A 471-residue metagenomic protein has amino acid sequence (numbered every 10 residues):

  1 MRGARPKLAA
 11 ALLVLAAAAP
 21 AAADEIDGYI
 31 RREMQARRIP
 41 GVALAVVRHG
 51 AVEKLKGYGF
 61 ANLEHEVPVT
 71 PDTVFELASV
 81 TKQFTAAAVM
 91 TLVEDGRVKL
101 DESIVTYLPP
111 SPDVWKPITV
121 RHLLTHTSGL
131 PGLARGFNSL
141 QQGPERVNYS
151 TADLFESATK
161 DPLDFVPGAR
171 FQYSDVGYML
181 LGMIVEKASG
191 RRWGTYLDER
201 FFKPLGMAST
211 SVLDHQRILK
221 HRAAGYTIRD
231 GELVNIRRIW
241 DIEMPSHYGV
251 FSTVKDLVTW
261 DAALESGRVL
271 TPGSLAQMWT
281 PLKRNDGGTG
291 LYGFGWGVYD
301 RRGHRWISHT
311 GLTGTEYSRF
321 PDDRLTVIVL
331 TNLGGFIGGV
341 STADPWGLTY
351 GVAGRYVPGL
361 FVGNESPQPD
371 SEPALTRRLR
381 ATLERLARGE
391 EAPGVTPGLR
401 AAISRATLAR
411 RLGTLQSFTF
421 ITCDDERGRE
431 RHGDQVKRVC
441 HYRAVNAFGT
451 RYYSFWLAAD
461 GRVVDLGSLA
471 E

Functional and structural regions predicted by a protein language model:
M1-A9: Bacterial N-terminal signal peptides that target proteins for export
A16-A18: N-terminal signal peptide c-region/cleavage motif recognized by signal peptidases
A22-K56, E186-R191, T195-E199, K203 (+5 more regions): Catalytic loop of the DD-peptidase/beta-lactamase superfamily, centered on the K-T-G motif and neighboring
E25-D27, G41, P71, E76-V80 (+5 more regions): Active-site helix/loop module of the DD-peptidase/beta-lactamase fold, centered on the serine-lysine SxxK catalytic
R38-S79, Q83, G96: N-terminal, post-signal-peptide region of Sec/Tat-exported proteins
V74-E76, Y107-S111, L140-E145, V166-R170 (+5 more regions): Second-shell loop/turn segments in exported
E390-Q435: Short solvent-exposed beta->alpha transition segments
